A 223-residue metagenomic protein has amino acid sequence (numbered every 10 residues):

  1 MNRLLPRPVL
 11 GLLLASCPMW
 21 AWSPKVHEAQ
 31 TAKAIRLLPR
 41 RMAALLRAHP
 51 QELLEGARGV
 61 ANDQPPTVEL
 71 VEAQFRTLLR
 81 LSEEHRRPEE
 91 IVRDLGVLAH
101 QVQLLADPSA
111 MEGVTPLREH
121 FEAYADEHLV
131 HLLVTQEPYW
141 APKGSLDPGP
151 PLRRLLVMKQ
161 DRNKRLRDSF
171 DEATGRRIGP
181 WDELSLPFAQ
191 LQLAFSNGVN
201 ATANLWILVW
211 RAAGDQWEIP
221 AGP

Functional and structural regions predicted by a protein language model:
M1, P18-M19: Compositionally biased, intrinsically disordered low-complexity regions used as flexible
M1-V9: Bacterial N-terminal signal peptides that target proteins for export
P8-C17: Bacterial N-terminal signal peptides
M19-V97, P108-P223: N-terminal, motif-rich segments that launch catalysis or mediate targeting to/interaction with membranes, typified by
Q103: Short active-site segment of divalent metal-dependent hydrolases/proteases that encodes the spacing between
